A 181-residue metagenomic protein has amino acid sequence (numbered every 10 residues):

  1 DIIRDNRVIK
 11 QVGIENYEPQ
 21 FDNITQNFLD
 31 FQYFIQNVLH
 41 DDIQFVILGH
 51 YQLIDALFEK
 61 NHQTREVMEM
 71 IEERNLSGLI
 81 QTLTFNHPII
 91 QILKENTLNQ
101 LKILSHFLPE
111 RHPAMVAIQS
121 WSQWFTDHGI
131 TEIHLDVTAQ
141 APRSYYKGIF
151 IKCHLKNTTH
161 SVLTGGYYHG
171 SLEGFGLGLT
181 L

Functional and structural regions predicted by a protein language model:
I2-D42, T82-L181: Positively charged, Gly/Ser-enriched RNA/tRNA-binding surfaces
Q44-Y51, E69-E72, D136-V137: A generic structural motif
L48-H62: Short, conserved secondary-structure transition motifs
H50, R74-L76, T97: Short, solvent-exposed helix-helix connector turns and helix-capping sites enriched in acidic/polar residues
H62-P88, L155-T158: Acidic, His- and aromatic-enriched active-site or binding-groove loops in soluble protein domains that engage sugars
